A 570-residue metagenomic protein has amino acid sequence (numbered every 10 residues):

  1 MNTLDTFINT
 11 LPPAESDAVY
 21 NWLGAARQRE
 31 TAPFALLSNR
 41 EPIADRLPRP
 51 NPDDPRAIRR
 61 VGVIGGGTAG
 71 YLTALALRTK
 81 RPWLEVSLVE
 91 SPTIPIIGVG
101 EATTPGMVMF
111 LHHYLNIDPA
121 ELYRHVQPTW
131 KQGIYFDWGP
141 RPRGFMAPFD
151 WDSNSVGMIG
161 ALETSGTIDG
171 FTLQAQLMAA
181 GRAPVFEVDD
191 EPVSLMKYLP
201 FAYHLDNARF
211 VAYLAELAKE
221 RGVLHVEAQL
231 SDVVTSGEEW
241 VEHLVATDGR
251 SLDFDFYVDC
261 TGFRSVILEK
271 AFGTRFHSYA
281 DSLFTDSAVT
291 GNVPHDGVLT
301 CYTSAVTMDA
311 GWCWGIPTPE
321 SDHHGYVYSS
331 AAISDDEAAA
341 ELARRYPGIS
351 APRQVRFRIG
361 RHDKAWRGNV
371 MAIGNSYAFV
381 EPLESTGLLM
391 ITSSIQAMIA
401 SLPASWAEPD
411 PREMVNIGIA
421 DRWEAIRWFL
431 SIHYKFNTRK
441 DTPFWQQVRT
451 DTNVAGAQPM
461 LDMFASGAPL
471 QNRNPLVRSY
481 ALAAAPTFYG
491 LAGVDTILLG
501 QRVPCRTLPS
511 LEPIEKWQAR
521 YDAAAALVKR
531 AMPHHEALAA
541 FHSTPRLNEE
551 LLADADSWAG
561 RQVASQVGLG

Functional and structural regions predicted by a protein language model:
R59-L84: N-terminal Rossmann-like FAD-binding beta1-loop-alpha1 element of flavoenzymes
R78-V99: Glycine-rich FAD pyrophosphate-binding loop
V99-A180: Dinucleotide-binding Rossmann-like beta1-alpha1 core, especially the glycine-rich loop that anchors the ADP
F145-D232: Conserved N-terminal helical subregion
L199-A338, I395: Predominantly flavin-linked oxidoreductase catalytic cores and closely associated redox partners
T307-R358, A378-M390, S401-E408: Conserved FAD/dinucleotide-binding core of flavoprotein oxidoreductases
G360-I426: Conserved mid-domain beta->alpha element of the FAD-binding
A400, A404-A564: Long, low-complexity C-terminal extensions of enzymes
